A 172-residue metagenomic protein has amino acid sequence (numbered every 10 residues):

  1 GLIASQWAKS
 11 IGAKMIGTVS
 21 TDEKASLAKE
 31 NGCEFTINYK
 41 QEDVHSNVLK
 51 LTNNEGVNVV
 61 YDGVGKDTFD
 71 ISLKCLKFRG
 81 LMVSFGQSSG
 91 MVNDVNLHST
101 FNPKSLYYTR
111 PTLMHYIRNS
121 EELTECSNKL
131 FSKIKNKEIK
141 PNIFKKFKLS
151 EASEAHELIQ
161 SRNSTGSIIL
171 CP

Functional and structural regions predicted by a protein language model:
G1-P172: Terminal helix/beta-alpha structural elements that buttress the NAD(P)+-binding lobe
